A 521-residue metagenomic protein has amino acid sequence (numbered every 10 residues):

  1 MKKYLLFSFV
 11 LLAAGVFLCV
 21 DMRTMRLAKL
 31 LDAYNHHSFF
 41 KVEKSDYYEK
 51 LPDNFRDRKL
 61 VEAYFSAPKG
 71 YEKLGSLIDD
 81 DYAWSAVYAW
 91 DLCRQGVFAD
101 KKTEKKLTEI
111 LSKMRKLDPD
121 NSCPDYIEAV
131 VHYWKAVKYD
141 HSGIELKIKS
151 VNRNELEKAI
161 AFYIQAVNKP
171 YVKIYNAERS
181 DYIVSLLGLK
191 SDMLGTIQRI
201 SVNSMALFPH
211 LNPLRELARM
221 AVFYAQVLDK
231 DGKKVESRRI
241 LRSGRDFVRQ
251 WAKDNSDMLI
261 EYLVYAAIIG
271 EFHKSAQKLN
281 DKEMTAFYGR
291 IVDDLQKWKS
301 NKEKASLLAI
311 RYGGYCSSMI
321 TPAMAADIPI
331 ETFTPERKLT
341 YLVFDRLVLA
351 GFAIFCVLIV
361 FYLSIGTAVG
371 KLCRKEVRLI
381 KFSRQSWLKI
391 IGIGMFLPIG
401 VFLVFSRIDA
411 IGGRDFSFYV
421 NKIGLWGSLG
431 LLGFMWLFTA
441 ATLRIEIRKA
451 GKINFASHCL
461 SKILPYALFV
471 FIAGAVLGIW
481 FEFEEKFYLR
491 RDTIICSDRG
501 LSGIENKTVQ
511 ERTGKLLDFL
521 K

Functional and structural regions predicted by a protein language model:
Y4-L18, S386-V401, K452-E482: Internal/C-terminal transmembrane anchor helices
L18-Y34, G474-L501: Hydrophobic alpha-helical transmembrane segments in integral membrane proteins
M22-G351, F483, N506-K521: Aromatic-rich surface patch/π-platform used for binding flat ligands and interfaces
T340-C373, L425-R444: Selective detector of the "anchor" transmembrane alpha-helix that sits immediately C-terminal
V369-I390, I445-S461: Membrane-interfacial, low-structure loops and terminal tails that flank and connect transmembrane helices in multi-pass
G400-V420, W480-E485: Juxtamembrane "helix-exit" motif on the non-cytosolic side of transmembrane helices
D409-L431, I463-V476: C-terminal beta-sandwich/jelly-roll accessory domains of carbohydrate-active enzymes
A410-N421, Y488-E511: Interfacial non-cytosolic loop connecting adjacent transmembrane helices
